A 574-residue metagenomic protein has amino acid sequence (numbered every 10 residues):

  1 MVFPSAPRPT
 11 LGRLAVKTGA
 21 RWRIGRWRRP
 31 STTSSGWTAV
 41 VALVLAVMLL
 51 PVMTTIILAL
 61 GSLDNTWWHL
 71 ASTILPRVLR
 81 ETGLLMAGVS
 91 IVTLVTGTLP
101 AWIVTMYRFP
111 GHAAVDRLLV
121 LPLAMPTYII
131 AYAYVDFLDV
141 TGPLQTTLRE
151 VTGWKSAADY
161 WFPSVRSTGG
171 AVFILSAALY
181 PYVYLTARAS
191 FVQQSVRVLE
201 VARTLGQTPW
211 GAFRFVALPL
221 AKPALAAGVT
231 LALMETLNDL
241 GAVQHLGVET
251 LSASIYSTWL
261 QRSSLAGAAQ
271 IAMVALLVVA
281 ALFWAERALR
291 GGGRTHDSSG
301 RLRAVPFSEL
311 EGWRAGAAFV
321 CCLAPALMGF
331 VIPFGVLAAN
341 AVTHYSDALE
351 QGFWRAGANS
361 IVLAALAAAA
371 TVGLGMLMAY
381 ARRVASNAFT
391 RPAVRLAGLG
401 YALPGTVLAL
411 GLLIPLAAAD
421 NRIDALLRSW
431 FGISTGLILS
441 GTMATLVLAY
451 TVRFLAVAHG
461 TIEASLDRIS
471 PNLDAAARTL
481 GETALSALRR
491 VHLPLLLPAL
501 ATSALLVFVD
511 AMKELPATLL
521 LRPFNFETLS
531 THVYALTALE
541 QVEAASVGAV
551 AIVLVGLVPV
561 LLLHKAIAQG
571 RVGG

Functional and structural regions predicted by a protein language model:
M1-V40, H112, E286-A324, A388 (+1 more regions): Transmembrane alpha-helical segments of polytopic membrane transport and secretion proteins
S31-L63, T73-V192, L218-L240, A268-R287 (+7 more regions): Membrane-water interface segments at the C-terminal ends of transmembrane alpha-helices in multi-pass inner-membrane
S62-V78, Q244-L246, S252-A266, A341-G352 (+1 more regions): Membrane-interface interhelical loops and short amphipathic "cap" helices that link adjacent transmembrane segments
A71-S72, Y107, F191-A221, V248 (+5 more regions): Short helix-to-coil transition segments within interhelical loops that connect adjacent transmembrane helices
E81, R203, S257, R355 (+4 more regions): Conserved adenine-binding aromatic site and its adjacent loop/helix in ATP-hydrolyzing domains
S195-V198, G292-R301, M376-F389, P471: Cytoplasmic membrane-interface regions of multi-pass membrane proteins
P209, A224, G228-A232, A242 (+5 more regions): Internal, well-ordered domain-core segments that constitute the primary functional module of diverse proteins
L237-R262, K513-V542: Glycine-rich helix-loop "coupling/hinge" segments at transmembrane-helix boundaries in multipass transporters
